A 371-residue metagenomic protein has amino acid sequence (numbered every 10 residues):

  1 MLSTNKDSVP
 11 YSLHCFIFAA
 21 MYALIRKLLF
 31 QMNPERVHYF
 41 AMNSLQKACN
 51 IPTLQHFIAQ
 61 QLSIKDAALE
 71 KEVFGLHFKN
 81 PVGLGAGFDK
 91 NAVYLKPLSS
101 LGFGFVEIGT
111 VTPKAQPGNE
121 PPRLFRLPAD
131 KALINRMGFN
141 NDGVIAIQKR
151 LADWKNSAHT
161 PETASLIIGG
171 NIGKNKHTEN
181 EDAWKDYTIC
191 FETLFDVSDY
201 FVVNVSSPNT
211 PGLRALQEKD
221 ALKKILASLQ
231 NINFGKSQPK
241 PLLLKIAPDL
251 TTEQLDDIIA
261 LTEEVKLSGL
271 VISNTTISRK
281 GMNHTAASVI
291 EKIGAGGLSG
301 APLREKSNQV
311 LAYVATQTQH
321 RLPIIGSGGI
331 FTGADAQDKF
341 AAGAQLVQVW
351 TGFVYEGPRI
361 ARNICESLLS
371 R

Functional and structural regions predicted by a protein language model:
Y22-K71, N135: An N-cap/entry alpha-helix motif that binds or orients negatively charged groups
Q55-I64, S207-E218, L261-H320, I360-I364: Glycine/Thr-rich beta-alpha phosphate-binding loop at enzyme active sites
V93-L98, L250-E263, I330-V347: Catalytic cores of alpha/beta
E107-P113, V271-I277, I330, A336-N363: Glycine-rich phosphate-binding active-site loops on the catalytic face of alpha/beta enzymes
G109-P161: A gly/proline- and charged-residue-enriched helix-loop-helix capping module
G118-K131, G281-G294, G352-R371: C-terminal helical cap(s) of enzyme catalytic domains, especially alpha/beta-barrels
A132-N135, D142-S157, E218-P239, I293-L322 (+1 more regions): Alpha-helix-loop-beta-strand connector modules within alpha/beta enzyme cores
N175-Y187, A215, A221, L244-E263: Active-site glycine- and acidic-residue-rich loops that bind and position anionic ligands or nucleotide-like cofactors
